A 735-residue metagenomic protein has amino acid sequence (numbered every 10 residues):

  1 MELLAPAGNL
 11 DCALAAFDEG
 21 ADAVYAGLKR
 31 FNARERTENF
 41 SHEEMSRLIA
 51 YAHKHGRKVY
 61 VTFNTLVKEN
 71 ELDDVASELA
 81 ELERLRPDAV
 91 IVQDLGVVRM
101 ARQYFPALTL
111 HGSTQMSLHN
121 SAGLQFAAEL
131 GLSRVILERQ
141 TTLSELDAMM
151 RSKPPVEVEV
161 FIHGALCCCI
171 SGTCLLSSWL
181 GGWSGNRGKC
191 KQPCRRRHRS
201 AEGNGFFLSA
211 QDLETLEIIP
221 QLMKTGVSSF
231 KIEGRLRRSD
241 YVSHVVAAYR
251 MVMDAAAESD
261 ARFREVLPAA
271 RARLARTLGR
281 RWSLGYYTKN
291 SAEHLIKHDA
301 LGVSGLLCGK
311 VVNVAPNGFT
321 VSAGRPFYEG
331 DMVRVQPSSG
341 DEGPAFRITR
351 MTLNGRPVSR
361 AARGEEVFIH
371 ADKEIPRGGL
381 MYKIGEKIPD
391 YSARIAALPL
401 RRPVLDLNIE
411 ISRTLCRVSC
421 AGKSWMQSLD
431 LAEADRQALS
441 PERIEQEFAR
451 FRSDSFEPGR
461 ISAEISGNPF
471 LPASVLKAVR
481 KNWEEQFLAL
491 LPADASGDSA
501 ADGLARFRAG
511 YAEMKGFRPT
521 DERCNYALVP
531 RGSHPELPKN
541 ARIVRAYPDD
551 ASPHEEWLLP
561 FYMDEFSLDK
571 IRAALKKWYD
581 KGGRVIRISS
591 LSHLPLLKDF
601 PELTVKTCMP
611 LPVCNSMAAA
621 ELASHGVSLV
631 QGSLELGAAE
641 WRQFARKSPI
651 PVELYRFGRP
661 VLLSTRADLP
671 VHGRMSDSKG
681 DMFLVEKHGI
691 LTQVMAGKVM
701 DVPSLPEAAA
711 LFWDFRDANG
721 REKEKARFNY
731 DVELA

Functional and structural regions predicted by a protein language model:
M1-L118, A122, I136-S229, L236-A735: Active-site pocket-lining/capping segments in soluble small-molecule metabolic enzymes
